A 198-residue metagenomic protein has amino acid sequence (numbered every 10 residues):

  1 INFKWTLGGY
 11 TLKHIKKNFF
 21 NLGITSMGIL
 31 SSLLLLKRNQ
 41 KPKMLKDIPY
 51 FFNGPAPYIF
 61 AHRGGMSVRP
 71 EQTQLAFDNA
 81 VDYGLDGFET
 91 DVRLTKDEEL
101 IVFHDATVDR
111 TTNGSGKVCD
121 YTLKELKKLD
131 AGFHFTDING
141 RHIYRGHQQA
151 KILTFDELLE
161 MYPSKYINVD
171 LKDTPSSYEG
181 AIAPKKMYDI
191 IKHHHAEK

Functional and structural regions predicted by a protein language model:
G8-K198: Phosphate-group recognition and catalysis centered on beta-loop-alpha active-site segments
